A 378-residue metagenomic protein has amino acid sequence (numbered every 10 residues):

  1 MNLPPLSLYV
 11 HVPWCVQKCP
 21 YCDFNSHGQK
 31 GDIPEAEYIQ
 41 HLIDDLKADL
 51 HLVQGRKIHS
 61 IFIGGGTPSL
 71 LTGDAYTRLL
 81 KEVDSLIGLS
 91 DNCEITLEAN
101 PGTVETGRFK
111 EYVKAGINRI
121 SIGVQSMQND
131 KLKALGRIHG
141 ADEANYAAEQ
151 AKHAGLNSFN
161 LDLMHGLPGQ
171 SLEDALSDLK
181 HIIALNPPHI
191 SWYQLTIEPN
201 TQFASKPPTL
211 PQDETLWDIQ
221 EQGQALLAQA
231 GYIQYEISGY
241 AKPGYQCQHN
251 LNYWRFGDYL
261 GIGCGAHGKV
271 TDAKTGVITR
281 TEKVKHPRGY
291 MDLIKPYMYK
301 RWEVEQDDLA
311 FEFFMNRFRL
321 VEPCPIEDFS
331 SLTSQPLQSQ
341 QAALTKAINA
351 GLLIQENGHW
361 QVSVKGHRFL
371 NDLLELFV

Functional and structural regions predicted by a protein language model:
L3-P5, S26-H51, R56-Q335: C-terminal scaffold of the Radical SAM
L8-V12: Short active-site neighborhood of thiol/selenol oxidoreductases, capturing the structured segment around
P13-F24: Local cysteine-cluster metal-coordination motifs and their immediate loop/turn environment, predominantly Fe-S cluster
W217, V364-H367: An alpha-helix initiation/capping motif
S334-K346: Short amphipathic alpha-helical interaction segments
N349-G358: A short, conserved structural fragment
H359-S363: Minor-groove-contacting beta-hairpin "wing" of winged helix-turn-helix DNA-binding domains
H367-V378: Short, amphipathic alpha-helical interaction segments positioned at domain boundaries
